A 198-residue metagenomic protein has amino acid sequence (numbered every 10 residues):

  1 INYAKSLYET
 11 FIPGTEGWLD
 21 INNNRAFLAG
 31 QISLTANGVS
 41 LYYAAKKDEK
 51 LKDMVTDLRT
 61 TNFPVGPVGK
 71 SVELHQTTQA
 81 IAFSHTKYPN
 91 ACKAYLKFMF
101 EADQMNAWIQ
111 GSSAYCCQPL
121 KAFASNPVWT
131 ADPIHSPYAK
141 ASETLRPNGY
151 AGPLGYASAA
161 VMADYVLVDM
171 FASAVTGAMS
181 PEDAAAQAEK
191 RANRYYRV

Functional and structural regions predicted by a protein language model:
I1-E16, F63: Glycine-centered hinge/linker elements that transmit conformational signals in sensory and ligand-binding systems
E9-T10, H85-C92, S173: Short helix-loop capping/hinge motifs at secondary-structure junctions, enriched in acidic/polar residues
G14-A29: Short helix-initiation/N-cap motifs at beta->coil->alpha
F27, P181-N193: Short, well-structured alpha-helical segments that form the helix of a local strand-helix-strand
S33-G38: Paired acidic/hydrophobic, glycine-rich loop segments that form the ligand-binding mouth/hinge of periplasmic-binding
A45-P67, P133: Ligand-binding "clamshell"
L58-N62, G111-V168, S173: Long, aromatic- and glycine/proline-rich binding clefts that accommodate carbohydrate-like moieties
H75-Y88: A bilobed periplasmic-binding-protein/Venus flytrap-type ligand-binding module shared by bacterial periplasmic
